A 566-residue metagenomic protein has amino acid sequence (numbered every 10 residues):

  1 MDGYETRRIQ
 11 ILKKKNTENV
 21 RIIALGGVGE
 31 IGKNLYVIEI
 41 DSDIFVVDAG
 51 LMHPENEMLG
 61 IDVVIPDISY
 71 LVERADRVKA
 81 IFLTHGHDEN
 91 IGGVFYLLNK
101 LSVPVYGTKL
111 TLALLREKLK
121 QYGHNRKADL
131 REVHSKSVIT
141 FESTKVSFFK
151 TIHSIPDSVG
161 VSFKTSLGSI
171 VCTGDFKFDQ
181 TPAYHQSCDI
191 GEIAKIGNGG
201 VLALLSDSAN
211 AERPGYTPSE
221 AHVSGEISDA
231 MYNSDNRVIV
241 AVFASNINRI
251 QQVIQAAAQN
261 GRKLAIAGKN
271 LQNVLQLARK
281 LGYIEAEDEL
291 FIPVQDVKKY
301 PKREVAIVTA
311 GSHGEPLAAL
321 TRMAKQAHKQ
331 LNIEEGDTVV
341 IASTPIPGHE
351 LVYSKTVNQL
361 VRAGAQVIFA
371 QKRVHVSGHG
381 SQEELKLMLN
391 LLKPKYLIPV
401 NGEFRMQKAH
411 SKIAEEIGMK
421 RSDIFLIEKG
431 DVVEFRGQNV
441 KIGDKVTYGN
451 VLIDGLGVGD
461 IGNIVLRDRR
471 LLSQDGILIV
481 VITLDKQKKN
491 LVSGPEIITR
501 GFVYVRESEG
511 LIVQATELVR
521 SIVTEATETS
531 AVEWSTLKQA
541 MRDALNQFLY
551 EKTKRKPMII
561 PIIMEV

Functional and structural regions predicted by a protein language model:
M1-L12, G32, R506-V519, V566: Iron-sulfur (Fe-S) cluster-binding modules
D2-F82, H87-Y300, A318-N332, L351-S354: His/Asp/Glu-rich metal-coordinating catalytic cores of metallo-dependent phosphodiesterases/hydrolases acting on
V28, M52-N56, G60, R77-V78 (+4 more regions): A glycine- and charged-residue-rich anion-binding loop/surface
P104, I398, M558-P561: Short glycine-rich phosphate-binding loop at a beta-alpha junction
L119, A414, L549: Conserved hydrophobic residues forming the short capping helix/wall of the S-adenosyl-L-methionine
H134, E428, R555-I559: Short Gly/Ser/Thr- and Asp/Glu-enriched loop/turn motifs at secondary-structure junctions
E212-A342, I346-Q514, L518-S530, K538 (+1 more regions): Hard-cation-handling environments
S530-V566: C-terminal tails and terminal domains of large nucleic-acid-associated and other macromolecular-machine proteins
